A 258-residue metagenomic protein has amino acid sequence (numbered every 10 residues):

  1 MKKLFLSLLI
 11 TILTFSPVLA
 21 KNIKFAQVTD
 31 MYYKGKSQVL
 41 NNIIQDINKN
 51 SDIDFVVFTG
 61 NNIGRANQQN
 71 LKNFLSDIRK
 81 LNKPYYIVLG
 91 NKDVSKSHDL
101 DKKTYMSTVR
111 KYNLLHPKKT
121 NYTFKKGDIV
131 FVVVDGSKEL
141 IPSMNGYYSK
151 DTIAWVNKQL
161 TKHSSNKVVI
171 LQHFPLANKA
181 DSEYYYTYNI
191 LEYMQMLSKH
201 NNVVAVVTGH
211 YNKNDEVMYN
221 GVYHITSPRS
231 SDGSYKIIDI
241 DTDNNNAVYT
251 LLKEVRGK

Functional and structural regions predicted by a protein language model:
M1-L4: Positively charged n-region of N-terminal signal peptides that target proteins for export
S7-T14: Bacterial N-terminal signal peptides
P17-N73, S165: N-terminal active-site segment of His-dependent metallophosphoesterases
A20, I141-Y147, H163-T208: Active-site-proximal segments of metal-dependent phosphoesterases and phosphodiesterases across multiple
Q27-T29, F55-N61, Y85-N91, V134 (+3 more regions): Active-site neighborhood of phospho(di)ester-bond hydrolases with catalytic His/Asp-centered motifs
D30-Y33, N61-G64, E139-G146, D181-E183: Second-shell loop/turn segments in exported
Q68-N157, K162-H163, K167, E192-K199 (+1 more regions): Extended active-site neighborhood of metal-dependent phosphoesterases/phosphodiesterases
K253-K258: Acidic, His/Gly-rich catalytic cores of divalent-metal-dependent hydrolytic chemistry
